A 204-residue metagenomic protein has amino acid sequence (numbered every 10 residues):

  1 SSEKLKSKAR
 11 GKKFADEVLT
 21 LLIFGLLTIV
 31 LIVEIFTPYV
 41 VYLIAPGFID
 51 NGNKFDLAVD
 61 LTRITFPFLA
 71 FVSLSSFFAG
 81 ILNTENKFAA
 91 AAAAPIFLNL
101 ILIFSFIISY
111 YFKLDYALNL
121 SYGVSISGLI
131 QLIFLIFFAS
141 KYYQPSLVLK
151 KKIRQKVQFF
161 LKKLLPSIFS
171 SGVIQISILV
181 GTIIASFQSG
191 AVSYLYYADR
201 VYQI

Functional and structural regions predicted by a protein language model:
S1-I204: Membrane-embedded alpha-helical bundles of multi-pass transporters/translocases, especially carrier/permease families
